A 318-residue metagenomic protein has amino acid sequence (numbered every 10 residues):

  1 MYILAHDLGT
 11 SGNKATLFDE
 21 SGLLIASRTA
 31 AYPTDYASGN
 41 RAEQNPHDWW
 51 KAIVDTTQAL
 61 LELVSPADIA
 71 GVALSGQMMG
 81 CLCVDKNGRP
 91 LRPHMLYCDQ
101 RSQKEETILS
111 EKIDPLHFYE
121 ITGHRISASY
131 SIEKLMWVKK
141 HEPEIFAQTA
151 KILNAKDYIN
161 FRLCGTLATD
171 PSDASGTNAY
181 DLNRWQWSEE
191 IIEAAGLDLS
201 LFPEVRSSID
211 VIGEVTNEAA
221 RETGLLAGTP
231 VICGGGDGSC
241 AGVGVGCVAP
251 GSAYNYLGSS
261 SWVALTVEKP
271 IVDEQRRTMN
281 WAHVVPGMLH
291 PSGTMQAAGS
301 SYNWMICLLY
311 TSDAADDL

Functional and structural regions predicted by a protein language model:
M1-P93, E120, Q148, A220-R221 (+1 more regions): N-terminal glycine/serine-rich phosphate-binding loop of ATP-dependent small-molecule kinases, especially carbohydrate
Y2, L8-T10, F118-G236, Y302: Gly/Ser/Thr-rich active-site cleft segment
N13-T16, G165, S312: Conserved ATP-utilizing enzyme core subdomain
A26-S27, S208-E222, P270-M279: Acidic-glycine-rich active-site phosphate/pyrophosphate-binding loop
C81-K86, P90-L109, Q148-T149, L153-S188 (+1 more regions): Glycine-rich phosphate-binding loop of actin/hexokinase-like ATP-binding domains
K112: Conserved FAD-binding subdomain of flavin-dependent enzymes
Y310-L318: Single conserved hydrophobic/aromatic residue that forms the stacking wall/gate of nucleotide- or nucleobase-binding
